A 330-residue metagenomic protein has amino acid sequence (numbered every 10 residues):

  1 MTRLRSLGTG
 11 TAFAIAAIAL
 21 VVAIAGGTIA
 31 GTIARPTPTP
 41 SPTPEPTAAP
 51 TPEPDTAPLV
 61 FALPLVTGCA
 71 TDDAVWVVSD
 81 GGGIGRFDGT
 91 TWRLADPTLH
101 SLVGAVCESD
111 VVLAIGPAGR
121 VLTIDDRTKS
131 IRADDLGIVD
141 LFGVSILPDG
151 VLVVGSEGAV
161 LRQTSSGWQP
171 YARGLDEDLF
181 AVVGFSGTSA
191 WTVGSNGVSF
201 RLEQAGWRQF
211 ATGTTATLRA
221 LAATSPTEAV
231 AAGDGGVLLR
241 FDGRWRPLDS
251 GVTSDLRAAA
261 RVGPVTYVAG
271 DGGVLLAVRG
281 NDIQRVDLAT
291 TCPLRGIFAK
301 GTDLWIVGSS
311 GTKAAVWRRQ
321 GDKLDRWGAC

Functional and structural regions predicted by a protein language model:
M1-L7: Terminal targeting segments of Actinobacterial cell-envelope proteins
G8-C330: Residue-level hotspots at or immediately adjacent to binding/recognition sites across diverse folds
